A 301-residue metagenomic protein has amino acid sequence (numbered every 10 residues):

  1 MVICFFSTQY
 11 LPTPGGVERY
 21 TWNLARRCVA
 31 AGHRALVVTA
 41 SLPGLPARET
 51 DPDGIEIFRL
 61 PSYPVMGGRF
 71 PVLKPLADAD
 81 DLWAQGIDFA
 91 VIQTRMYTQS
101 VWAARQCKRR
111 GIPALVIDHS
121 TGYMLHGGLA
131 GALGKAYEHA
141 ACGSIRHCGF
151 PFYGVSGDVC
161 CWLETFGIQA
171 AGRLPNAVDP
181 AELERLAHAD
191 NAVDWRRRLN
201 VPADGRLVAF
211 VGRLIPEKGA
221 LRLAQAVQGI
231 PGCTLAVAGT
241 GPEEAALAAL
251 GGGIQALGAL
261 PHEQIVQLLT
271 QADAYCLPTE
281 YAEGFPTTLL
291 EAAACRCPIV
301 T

Functional and structural regions predicted by a protein language model:
R19, R206-G229, P242-A245: A conserved mid-protein helix/loop that constitutes part of the nucleotide-sugar donor-binding site
S41, D158, A177: Carbohydrate-associated surface elements
E49, E184-V201: A short helix/loop element that forms part of the nucleotide-sugar donor recognition site in Leloir-type
P52, S62-R105, R109-R110, K135-G143: An amphipathic, basic-hydrophobic alpha-helix
P113, G122-I145, Y153, C161: Nucleotide-sugar donor phosphate/pyrophosphate-binding loop at the beta->alpha transition of glycosyltransferases
A245-E263: Nucleotide-activated donor-binding/catalytic signature segment of Leloir-type glycosyltransferases, i.e., the conserved
A259-L260, L268-A272: Short alpha-helical donor nucleotide-sugar binding micro-motif in glycosyltransferases
T270-G284, C297-P298: Acidic donor-binding loop of glycosyltransferase active sites
